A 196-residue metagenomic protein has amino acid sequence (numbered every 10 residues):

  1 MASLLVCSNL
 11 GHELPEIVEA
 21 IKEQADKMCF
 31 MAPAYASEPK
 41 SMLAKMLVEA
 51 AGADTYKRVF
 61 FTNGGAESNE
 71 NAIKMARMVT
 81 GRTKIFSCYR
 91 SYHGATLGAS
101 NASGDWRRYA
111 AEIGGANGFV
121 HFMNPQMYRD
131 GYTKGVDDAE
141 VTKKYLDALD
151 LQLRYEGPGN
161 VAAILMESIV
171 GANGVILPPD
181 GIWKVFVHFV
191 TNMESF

Functional and structural regions predicted by a protein language model:
M1-T83: Glycine-rich loop-to-alpha-helix module at the N-terminal edge of alpha/beta enzyme cores
L4-V6, K27-M28, Q126-R129, S168-A172: A short, flexible beta-alpha/helix-coil linker loop
D26, D54-K57, T80-K84, G115-N117 (+3 more regions): Short coil/turn connectors at secondary-structure junctions
S37-E38, G65-A66, Y89-G94, V170: Acidic, glycine-rich active-site loops and adjacent beta-strand->loop/helix elements that engage anionic groups
A76-G81, N101-A110, G181-V185: A glycine- and small-aliphatic-rich helix-loop capping segment at beta-alpha/alpha-beta transitions that lines
R77-T96: Conserved PLP-anchoring active-site segment centered on the Schiff-base-forming lysine
Y92-I169, L177: PLP-dependent aminotransferase-class I/II
L146, P158, I176-F196: Catalytic PLP-binding core of fold-type I/II PLP enzymes
